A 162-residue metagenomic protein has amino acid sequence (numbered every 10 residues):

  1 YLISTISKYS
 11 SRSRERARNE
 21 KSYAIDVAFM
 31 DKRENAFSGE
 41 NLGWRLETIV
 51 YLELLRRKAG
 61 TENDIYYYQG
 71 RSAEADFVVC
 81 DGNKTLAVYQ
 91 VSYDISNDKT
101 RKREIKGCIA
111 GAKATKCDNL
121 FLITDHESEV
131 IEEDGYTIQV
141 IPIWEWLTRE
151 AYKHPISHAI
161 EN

Functional and structural regions predicted by a protein language model:
Y1-T85: Accessory nucleic acid-recognition modules appended to NTPase machines
I6, Y68-G70, I123-D125, I141-I143: Conserved beta-strand termini and adjacent loop/short-helix elements that scaffold enzyme active sites in alpha/beta
E34-A36, Q90, T100-R101, E132-D134 (+1 more regions): Short conserved micro-motifs at the rims of enzyme active sites and ligand-binding pockets
G70, V78-G82, V91-D94, I123-H126: Short, loop-centered acidic/histidine patches that primarily coordinate divalent metals
L86-A87, N119: Structural motif
Y93-I138: Catalytic cores of nucleic-acid endonucleases
D125-N162: Domain-level recognition of nuclease-like catalytic cores that cleave nucleotide substrates
